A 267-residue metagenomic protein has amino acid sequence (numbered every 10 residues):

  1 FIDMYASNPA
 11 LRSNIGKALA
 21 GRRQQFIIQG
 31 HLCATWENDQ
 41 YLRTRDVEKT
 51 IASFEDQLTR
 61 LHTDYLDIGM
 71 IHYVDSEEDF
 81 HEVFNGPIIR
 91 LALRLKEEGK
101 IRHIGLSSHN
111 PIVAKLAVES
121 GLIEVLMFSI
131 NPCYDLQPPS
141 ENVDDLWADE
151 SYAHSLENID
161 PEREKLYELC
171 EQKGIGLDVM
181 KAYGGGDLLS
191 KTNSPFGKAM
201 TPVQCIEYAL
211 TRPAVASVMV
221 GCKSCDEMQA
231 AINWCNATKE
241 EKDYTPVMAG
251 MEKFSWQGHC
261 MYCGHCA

Functional and structural regions predicted by a protein language model:
F1-G30, D64, E97: N-terminal binding-site loop/beta-alpha segment at the start of enzyme catalytic domains that lines or forms
S13-K17, E55, K115, E207: Active-site phosphate/pyrophosphate- and oxyanion-stabilizing loops and adjacent acidic/basic residues in soluble
G21-I51, H72-D75: Structural motif corresponding to the early beta-alpha repeats
G30-L32, Y65, M70-Y73, I130 (+1 more regions): Short, small-residue-rich loop/turn micro-motifs
V47-L58, L91: Short, well-ordered amphipathic alpha-helical segments that serve as non-catalytic structural scaffolds within diverse
D56-F80: Active-site groove signature of glycoside hydrolases
V74-H265: Beta/alpha (TIM)-barrel catalytic core signal, keyed to glycine-rich beta->alpha loops juxtaposed to Asp/Glu that bind
